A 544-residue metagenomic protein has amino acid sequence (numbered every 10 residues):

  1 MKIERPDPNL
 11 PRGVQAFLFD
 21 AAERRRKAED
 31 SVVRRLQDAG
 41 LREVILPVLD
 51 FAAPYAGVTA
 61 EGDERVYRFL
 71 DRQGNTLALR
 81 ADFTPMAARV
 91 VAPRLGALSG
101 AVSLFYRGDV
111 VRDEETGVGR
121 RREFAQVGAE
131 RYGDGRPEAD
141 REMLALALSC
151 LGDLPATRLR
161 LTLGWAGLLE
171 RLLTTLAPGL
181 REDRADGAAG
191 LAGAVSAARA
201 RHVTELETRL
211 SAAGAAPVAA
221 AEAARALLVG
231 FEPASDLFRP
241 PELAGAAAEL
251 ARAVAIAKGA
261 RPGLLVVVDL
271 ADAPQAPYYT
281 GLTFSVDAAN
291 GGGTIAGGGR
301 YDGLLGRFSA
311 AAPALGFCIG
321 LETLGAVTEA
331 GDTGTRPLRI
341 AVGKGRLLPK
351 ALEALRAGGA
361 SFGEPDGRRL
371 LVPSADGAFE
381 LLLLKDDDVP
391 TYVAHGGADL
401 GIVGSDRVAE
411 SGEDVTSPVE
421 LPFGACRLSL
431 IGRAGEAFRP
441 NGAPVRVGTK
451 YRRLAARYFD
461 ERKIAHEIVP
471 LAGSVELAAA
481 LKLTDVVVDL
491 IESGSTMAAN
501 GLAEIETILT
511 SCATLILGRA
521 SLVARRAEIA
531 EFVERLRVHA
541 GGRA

Functional and structural regions predicted by a protein language model:
M1-P85, R141: TRNA-binding/sensing appendages of the translation machinery
K2-I3, A21-A39, D50-A53, M86-A97 (+2 more regions): Positively charged, Gly/Ser-enriched RNA/tRNA-binding surfaces
D20-A22, E130-E138, T157-R160, G193-A197 (+4 more regions): Flexible, glycine/proline-enriched loop segments at strand-loop-helix junctions that form or flank small-ligand binding
L46-D63, G164-T174, D272-G281, E476-L481: Beta-rich nucleic-acid/ligand-interaction surfaces
P54, G62-E114, V389, A394-V403: Glycine-rich, N-terminal phosphate-binding loop and its surrounding beta-alpha-beta segment
Q73-N75, R131-P137, S521: A generic structural motif
L169-L264, E492, A503, R525-E534 (+1 more regions): Long, charged alpha-helical interface segments
G334-A544: Domain-level signature for soluble enzymes in the chorismate/prephenate branch of the shikimate pathway
